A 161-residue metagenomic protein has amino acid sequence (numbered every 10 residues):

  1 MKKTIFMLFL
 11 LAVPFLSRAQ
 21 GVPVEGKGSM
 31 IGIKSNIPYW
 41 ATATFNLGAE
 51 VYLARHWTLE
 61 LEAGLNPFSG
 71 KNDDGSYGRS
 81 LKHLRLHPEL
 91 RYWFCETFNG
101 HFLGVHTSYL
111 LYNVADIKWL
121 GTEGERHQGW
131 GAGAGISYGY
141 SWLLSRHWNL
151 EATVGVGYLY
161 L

Functional and structural regions predicted by a protein language model:
M1-P23: Bacterial Sec-dependent N-terminal signal peptides
A19-K34: N-terminal targeting leaders of membrane proteins
I31-H56: N-terminal targeting signals for Sec/Tat export/insertion, comprising classic cleavable signal peptides
V51-A152: Gram-negative (and chloroplast) outer-membrane scaffold detector with strong preference for beta-barrel transmembrane
N113-V114, L159-L161: Short catalytic/ligand-binding loop motif for oxyanion handling, primarily in non-cytosolic enzymes, centered on
A152-Y160: Internal, hydrophobic beta-strand segments that form the core of beta-sheet-rich folds
